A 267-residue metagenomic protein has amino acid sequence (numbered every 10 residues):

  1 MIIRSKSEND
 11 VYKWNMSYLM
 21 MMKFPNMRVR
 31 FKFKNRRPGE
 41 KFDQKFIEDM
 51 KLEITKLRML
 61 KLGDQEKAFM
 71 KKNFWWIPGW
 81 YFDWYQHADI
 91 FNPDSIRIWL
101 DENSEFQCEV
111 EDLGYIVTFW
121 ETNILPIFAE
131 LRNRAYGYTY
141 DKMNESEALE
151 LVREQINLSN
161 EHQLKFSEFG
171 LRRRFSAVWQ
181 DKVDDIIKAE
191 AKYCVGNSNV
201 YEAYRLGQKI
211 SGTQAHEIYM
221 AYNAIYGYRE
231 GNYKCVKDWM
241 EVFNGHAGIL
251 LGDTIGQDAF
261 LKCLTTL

Functional and structural regions predicted by a protein language model:
M1-G231, M240-E241: Ordered alpha/beta subdomains of enzyme catalytic regions
V236, V242-L267: Catalytic core of soluble alpha/beta enzymes
